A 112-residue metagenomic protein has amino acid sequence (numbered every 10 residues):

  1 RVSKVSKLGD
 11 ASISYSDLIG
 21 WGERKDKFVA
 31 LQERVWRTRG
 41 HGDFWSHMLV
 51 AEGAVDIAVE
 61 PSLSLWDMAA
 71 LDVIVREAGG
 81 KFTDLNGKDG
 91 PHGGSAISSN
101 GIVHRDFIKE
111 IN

Functional and structural regions predicted by a protein language model:
R1-N112: An extended, acidic
